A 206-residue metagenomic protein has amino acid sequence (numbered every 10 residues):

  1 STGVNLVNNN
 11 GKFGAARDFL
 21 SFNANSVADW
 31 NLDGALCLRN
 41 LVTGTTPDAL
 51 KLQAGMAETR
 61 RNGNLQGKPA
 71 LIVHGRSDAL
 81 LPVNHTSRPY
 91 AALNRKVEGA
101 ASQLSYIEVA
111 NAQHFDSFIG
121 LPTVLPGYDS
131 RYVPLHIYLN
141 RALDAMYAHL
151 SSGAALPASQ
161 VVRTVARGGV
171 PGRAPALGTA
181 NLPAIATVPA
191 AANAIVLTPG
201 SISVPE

Functional and structural regions predicted by a protein language model:
S1-E206: C-terminal His-loop and adjacent cap/lid subdomain of alpha/beta-hydrolase
